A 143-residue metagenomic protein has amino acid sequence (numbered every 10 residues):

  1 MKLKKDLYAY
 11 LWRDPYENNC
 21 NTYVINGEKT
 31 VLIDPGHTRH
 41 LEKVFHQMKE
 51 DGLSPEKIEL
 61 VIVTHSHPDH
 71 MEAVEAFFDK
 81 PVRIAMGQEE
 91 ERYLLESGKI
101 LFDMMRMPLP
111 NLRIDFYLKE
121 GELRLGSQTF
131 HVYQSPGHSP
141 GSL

Functional and structural regions predicted by a protein language model:
M1-D51: Conserved beta-strand hairpin/beta-sheet module of binuclear metal-dependent hydrolase folds, prominently
D6, I25, D34, V44 (+4 more regions): Divalent metal-coordination and catalytic microenvironments
R13-D14, R113-D115, Y133-H138: Short Gly/Pro-enriched turn/cap motifs at secondary-structure boundaries
N19, L112, G126: Exposed loop/turn and edge beta-strand positions of beta-sandwich/beta-sheet ligand-binding modules
V24-I25, E120-L143: Core dinuclear metal-dependent hydrolase active-site scaffold
K29-V31, K57-L60, Q128: Structural motif
R39-E42, K49-E122: Active-site HxH/HxHxD metal-binding segment of metal-dependent hydrolases
